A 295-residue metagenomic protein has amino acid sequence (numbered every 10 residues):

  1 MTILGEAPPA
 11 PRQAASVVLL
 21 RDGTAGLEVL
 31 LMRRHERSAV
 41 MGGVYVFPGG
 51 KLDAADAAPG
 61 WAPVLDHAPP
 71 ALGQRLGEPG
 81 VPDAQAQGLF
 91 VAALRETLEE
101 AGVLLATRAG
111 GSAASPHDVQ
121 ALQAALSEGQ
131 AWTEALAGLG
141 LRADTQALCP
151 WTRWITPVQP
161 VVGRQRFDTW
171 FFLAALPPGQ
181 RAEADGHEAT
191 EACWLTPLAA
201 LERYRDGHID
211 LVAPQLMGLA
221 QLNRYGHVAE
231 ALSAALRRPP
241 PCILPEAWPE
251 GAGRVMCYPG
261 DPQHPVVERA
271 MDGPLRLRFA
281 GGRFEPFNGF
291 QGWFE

Functional and structural regions predicted by a protein language model:
M1-E295: N-terminal leader/linker segments that precede catalytic domains of diphosphate-processing enzymes
